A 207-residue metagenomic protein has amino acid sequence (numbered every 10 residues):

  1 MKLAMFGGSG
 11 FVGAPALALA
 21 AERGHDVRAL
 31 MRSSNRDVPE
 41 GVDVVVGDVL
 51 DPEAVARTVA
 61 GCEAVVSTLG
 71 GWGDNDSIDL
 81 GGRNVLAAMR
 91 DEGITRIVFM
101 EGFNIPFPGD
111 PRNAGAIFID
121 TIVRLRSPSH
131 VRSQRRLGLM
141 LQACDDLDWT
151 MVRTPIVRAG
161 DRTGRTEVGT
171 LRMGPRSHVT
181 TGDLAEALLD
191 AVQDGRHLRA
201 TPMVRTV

Functional and structural regions predicted by a protein language model:
K2, F6-G10, E92-I97, L171-V207: Mid/C-terminal beta-alpha module of Rossmann-like enzyme folds, strongest in SDR-family dehydrogenases/epimerases
L3-R23: N-terminal Rossmann NAD(P)H-binding glycine-rich loop of SDR-like oxidoreductase domains
L30-N35, D48-V49: N-terminal Rossmann-fold cofactor-binding loop
S34-V42, A159-R162: Short loop/helix-cap segments at secondary-structure boundaries that form the rim of catalytic
D43-E63, T68: Conserved Rossmann-fold cofactor-binding substructure of NAD(P)-dependent oxidoreductases
S67-F99, R136: NAD(P)-cofactor binding segment of oxidoreductase domains
F107, D161-T166, A191-A200: Glycine/proline-rich active-site loop of Rossmann-fold NAD(P)-dependent oxidoreductases
G138-G160: Conserved beta-loop-beta element that borders a ligand/cofactor-binding pocket
